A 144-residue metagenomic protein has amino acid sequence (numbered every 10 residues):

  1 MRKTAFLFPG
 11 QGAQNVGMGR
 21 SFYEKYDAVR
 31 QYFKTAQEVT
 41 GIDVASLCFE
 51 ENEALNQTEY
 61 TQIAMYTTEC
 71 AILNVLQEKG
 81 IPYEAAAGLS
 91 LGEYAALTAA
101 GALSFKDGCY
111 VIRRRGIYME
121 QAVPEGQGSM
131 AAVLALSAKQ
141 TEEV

Functional and structural regions predicted by a protein language model:
R2-A87, L136: Helix-rich "cap/lid" substructures immediately adjacent to catalytic or cofactor-binding pockets
Q11-A13, E38-T40, A100-V144: Alpha/beta catalytic cores of group-transfer enzymes, especially the acyltransferase/condensing modules of polyketide
Q31, A64, S90-L91, L103 (+1 more regions): An amphipathic alpha-helix/helix-turn recognition signal
N52-E53, A87-L91, G116, G128-A132: Short, glycine/charge-rich beta-strand/loop segments that flank catalytic centers and engage negatively charged groups
M65, I72, E93-A96, Y110 (+1 more regions): Hydrophobic side chains within alpha-helical segments
E69, E84, G88-G92, A96 (+1 more regions): Gly/Ala-rich beta-loop-alpha elbow adjacent to hydrolase catalytic centers
V75-K79, L97-L103: Alpha-helix C-terminal capping segments
